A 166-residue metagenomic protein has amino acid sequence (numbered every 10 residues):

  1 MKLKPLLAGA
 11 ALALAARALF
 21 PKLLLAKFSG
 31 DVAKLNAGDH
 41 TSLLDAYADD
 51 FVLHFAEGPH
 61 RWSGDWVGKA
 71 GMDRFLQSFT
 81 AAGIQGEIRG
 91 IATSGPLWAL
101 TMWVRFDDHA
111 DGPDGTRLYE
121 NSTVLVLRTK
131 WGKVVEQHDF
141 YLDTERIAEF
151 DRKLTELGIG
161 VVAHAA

Functional and structural regions predicted by a protein language model:
K2-L19: Hydrophobic alpha-helical topogenic segments used for membrane insertion/localization
L3-P5, A37, A70: N-terminal cationic leader/targeting segments used for protein routing and processing
L19-L23, L76-A166: A beta-strand edge to alpha-helix "cap/lid" segment located at domain peripheries
F20-H40, A46: Short, aromatic-enriched amphipathic alpha-helices that serve as compact interaction elements
L23, K27, V67-G71, Y119: Soluble or luminal CAZymes and related metallo-dependent hydrolases
D31, L43-L44, F51, G68 (+4 more regions): Hydrophobic pocket/interface hotspot
T41-L44, A48-G95: A solvent-exposed, acidic/Ser-Thr-rich amphipathic alpha-helical stretch
